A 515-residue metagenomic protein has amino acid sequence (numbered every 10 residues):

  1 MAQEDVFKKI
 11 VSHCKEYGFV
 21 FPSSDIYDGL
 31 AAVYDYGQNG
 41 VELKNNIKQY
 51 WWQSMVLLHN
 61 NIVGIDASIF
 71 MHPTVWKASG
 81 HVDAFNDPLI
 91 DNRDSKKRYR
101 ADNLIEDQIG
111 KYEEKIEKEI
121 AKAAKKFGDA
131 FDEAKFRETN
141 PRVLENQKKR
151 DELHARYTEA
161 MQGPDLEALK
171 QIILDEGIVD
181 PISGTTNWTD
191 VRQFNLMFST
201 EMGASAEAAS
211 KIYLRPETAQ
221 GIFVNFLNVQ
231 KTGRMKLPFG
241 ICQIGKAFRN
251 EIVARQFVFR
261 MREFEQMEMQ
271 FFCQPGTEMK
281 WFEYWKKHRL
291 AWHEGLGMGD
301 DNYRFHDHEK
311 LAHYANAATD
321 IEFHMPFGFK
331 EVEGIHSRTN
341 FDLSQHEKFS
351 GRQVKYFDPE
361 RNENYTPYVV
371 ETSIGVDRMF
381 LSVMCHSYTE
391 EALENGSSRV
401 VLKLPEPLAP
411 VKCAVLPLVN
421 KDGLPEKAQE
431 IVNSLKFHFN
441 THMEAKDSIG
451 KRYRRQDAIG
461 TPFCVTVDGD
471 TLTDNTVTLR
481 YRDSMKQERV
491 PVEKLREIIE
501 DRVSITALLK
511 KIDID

Functional and structural regions predicted by a protein language model:
M1-D515: NTP/phosphate- and nucleic-acid-binding module
